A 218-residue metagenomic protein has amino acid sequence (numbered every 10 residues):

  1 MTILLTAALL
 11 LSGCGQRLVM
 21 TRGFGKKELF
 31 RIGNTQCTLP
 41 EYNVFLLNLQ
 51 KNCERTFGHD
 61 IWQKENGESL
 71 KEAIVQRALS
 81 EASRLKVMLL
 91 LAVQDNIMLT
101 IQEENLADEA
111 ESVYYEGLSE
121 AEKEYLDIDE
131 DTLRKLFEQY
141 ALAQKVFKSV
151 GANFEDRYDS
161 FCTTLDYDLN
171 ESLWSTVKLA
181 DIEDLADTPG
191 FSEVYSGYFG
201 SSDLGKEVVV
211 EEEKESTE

Functional and structural regions predicted by a protein language model:
M1-A7: Sec-dependent N-terminal signal peptides
L10-G13: C-terminal motif of bacterial Sec signal peptides marking the signal peptidase cleavage site
G15-G25, I32, A121-E218: PPIase-associated folding chaperone regions across multiple families
M20-I128: N-terminal targeting/tethering segments
